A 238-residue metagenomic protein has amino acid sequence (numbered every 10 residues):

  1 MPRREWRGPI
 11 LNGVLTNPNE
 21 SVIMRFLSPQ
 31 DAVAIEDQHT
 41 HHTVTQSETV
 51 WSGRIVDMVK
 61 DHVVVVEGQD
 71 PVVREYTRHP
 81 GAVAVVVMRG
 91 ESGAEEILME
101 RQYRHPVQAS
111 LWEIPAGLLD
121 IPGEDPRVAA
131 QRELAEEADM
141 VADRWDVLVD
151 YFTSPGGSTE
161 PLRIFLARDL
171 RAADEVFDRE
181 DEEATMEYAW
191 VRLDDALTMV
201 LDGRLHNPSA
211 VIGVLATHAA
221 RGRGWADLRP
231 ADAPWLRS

Functional and structural regions predicted by a protein language model:
G13-V33, D37-Q38, H42, S110 (+3 more regions): Nudix hydrolase/Nudix homology domain
R25-L27, H41, R74-H79, V86 (+4 more regions): Conserved Nudix-box catalytic region and its N-terminal flanking loop in Nudix hydrolases and closely related
Q46-V86: Acidic, metal-coordinating catalytic segment for phosphate/diphosphate chemistry, firing primarily on the Nudix
D57-H62, S110, P161-R163, E187: Short beta-strand micro-motifs in enzyme catalytic cores
K60-H62, V87-R89, L166-R168, W190-R192: Short, well-ordered beta-strand micro-motif
H62-E67, S154-D174: Active-site-adjacent beta-strand/loop module that shapes the phosphate/pyrophosphate-binding cleft
V141-L148: A short coil-to-beta-strand element that immediately follows conserved catalytic motifs
